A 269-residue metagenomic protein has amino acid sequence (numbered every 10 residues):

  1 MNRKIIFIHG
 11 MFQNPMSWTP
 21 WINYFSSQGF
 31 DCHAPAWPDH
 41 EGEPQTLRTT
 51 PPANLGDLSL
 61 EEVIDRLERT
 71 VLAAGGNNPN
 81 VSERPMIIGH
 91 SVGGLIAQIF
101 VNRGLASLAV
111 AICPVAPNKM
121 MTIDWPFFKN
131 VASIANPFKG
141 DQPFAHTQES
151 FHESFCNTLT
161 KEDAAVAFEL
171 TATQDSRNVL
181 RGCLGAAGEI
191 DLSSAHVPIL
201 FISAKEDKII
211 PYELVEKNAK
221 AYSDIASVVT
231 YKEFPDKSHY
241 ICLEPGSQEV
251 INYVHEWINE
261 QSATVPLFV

Functional and structural regions predicted by a protein language model:
G10-Q13, S91, K205: Active-site glycine-rich loops that stabilize anionic/oxyanionic intermediates across multiple enzyme folds
S26-R48: Conserved alpha/beta-hydrolase
A53-G75: Alpha/beta-hydrolase active-site loop
I88-G93, A97: Gly/Ala-rich beta-loop-alpha elbow adjacent to hydrolase catalytic centers
A106-F138, N178-G185: Flexible "cap/lid" loop of the alpha/beta hydrolase fold
A195, F201-S203, D207: Short beta-strand/loop motif that positions the catalytic acidic residue of the alpha/beta-hydrolase fold
P211-A221: Short alpha-helix in the alpha/beta-hydrolase fold that links the catalytic acid
V228-V269: Catalytic active-site module of serine/aspartate enzymes centered on a nucleophile-bearing elbow/loop
